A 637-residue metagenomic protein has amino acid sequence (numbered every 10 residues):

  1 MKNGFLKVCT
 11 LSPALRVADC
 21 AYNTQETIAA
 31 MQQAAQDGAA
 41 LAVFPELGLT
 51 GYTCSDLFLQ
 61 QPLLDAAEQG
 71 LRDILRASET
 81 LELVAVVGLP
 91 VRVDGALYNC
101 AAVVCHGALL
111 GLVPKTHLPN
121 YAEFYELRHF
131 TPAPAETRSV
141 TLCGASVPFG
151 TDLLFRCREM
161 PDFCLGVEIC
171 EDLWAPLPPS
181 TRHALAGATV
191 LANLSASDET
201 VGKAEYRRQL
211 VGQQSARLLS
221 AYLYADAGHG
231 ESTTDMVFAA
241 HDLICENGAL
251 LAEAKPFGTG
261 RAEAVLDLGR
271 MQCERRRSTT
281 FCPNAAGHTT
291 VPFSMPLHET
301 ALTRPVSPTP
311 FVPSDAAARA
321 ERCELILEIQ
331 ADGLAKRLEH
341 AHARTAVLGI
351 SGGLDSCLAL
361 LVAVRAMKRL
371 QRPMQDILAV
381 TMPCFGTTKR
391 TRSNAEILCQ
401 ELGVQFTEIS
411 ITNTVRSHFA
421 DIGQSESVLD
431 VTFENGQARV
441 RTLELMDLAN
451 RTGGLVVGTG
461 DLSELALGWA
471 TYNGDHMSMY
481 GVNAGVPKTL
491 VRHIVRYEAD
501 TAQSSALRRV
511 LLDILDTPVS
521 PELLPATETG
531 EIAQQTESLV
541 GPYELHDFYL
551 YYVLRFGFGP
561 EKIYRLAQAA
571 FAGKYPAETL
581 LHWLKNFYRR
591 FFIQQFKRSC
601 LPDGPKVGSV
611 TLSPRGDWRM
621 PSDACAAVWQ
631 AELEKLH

Functional and structural regions predicted by a protein language model:
M1-V347, R365-M374, E401: Enzyme catalytic cores with a strong preference for nitrogen-chemistry domains
P161-F163, S220, H229-S232, E246 (+4 more regions): ATP/NTP-dependent adenylation/nucleotidyl-transfer catalytic domains that generate, transfer, or process NMP-activated
